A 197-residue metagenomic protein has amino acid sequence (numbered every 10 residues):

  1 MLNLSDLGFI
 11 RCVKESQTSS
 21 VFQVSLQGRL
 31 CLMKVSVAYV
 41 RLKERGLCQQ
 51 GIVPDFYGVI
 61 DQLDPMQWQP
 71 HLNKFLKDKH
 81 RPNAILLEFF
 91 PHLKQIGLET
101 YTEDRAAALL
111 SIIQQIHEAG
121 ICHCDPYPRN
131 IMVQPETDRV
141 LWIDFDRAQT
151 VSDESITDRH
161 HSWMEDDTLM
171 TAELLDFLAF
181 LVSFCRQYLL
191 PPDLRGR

Functional and structural regions predicted by a protein language model:
M1-G8: A short, low-complexity linker immediately N-terminal to eukaryotic Hanks-type protein kinase catalytic domains
G8-L47: ATP-binding glycine-rich loop module of kinase domains
R29, H80-N83, R139: Residues on conserved beta-strands of the protein kinase catalytic domain
V40-A106: Conserved structural core of kinase catalytic domains
E99-L109, H117-C124, Q134-R197: C-lobe/activation-segment region of protein kinase-like
R129-N130: Conserved protein-kinase catalytic-loop position immediately C-terminal to the HRD catalytic Asp
